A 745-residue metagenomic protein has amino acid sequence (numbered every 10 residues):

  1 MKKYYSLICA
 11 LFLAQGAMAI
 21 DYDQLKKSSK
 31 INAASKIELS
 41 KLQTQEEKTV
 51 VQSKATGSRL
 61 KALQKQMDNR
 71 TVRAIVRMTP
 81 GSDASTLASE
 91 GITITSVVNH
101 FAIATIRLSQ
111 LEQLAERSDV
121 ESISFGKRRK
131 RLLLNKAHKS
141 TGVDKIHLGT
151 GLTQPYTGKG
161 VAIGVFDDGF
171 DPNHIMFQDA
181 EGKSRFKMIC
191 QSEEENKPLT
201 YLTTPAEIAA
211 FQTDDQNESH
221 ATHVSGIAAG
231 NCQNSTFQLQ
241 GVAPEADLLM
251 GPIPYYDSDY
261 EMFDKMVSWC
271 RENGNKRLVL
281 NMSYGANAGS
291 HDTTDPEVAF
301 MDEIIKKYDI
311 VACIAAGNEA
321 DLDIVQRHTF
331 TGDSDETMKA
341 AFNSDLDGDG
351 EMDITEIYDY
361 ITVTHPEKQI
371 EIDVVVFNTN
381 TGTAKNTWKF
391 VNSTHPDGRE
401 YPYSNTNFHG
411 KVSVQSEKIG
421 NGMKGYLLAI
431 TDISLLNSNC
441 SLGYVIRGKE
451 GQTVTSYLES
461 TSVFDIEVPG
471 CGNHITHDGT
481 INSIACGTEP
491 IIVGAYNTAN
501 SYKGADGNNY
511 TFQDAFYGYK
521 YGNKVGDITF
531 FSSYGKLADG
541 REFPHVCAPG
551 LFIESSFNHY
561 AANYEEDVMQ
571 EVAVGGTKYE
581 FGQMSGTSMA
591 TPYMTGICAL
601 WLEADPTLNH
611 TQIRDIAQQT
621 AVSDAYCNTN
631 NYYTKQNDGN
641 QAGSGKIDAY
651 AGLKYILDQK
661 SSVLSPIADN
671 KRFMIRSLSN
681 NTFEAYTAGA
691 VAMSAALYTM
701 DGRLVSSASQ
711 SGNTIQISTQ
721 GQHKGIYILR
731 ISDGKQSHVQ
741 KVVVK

Functional and structural regions predicted by a protein language model:
Y5, M18-Q154, V161-I163, I175 (+1 more regions): Autoinhibitory N-terminal propeptides
I20-D21, G149-D259, G274-R277, G289 (+10 more regions): Subtilisin-like serine protease catalytic core
R59-K61, D68-T71, K307, L322-I372 (+1 more regions): Secreted peptidase-domain scaffold signal
K61-Q64, R277-N281, I310, I314 (+6 more regions): C-terminal subdomain of the subtilisin-like protease fold in secreted/lumenal serine endopeptidases
Q154-Y156, G169-T222, G226, N380-S462 (+2 more regions): Active-site core segment of subtilase-fold serine proteases
E193-A206, D373-N392, N405-F408, V412-S416 (+3 more regions): Catalytic-core environment of secreted peptidases
A246, V267-D292, A315-A316, V445-E450 (+1 more regions): Short acidic, glycine-rich surface-loop motifs adjacent to enzyme active sites
P666-K745: C-terminal outer-membrane/trafficking sorting elements
